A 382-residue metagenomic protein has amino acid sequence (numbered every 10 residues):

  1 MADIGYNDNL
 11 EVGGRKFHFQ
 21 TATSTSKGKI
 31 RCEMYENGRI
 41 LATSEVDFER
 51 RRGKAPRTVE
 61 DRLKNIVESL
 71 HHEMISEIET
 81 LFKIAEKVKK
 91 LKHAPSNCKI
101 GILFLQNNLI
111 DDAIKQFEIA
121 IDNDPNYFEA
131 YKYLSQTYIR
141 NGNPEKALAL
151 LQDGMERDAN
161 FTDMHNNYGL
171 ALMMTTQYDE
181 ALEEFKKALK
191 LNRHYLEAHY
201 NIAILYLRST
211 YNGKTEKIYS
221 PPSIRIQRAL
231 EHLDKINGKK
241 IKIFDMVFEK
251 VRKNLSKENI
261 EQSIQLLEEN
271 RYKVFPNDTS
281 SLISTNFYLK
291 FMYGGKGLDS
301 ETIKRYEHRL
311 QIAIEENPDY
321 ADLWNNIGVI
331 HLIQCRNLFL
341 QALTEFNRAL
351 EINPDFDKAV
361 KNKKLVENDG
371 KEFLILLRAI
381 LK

Functional and structural regions predicted by a protein language model:
A2-H93, I226-I283: Long, contiguous interaction/recruitment modules in multidomain scaffold/adaptor proteins
E86-E129, Y133-R140, S280-E316: Alpha-helical segment of the N-proximal tetratricopeptide repeat
A94, F128-E129, T162-D163, L196-E197 (+4 more regions): Helix-start (N-cap) detector for alpha-helical repeat units in TPR-like alpha-solenoids, especially tetratricopeptide
Q106-I119, R140-D153, M174-K187, S209-L233 (+4 more regions): Structural signature of tandem alpha-helical TPR/SEL1-like repeats, specifically the intra-repeat loop/turn
P125, A159, R193, D234 (+3 more regions): Short coil turns that delineate tetratricopeptide repeat
H199-T210, K242-Q262, S284-Y288, D357-L376: TPR/TPR-like alpha-solenoid helical repeat scaffolds
